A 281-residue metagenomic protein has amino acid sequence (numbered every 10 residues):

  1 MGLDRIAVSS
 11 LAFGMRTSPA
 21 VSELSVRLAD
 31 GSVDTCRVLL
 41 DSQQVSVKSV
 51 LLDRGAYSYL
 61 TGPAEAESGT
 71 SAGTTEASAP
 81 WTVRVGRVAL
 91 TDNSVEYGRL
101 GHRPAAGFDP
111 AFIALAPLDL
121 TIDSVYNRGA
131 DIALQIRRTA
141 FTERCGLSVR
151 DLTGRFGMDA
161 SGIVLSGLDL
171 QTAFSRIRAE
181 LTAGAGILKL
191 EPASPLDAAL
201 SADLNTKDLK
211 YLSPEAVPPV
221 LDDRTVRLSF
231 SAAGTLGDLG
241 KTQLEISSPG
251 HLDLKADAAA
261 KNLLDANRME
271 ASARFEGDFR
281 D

Functional and structural regions predicted by a protein language model:
M1, V21, V26, A105-A160 (+2 more regions): Beta-propeller and related beta-repeat scaffolds in trafficking/envelope systems
M1-A130, T172, L181-I187, P195-D197 (+1 more regions): Secondary-structure transition motifs
D30-T35, D119, T153, R178-E180 (+3 more regions): Membrane-embedded beta-strand positions in outer-membrane beta-barrel channels/transporters
D34, D123, G157, Q171 (+5 more regions): Transmembrane beta-barrel domains of outer membrane proteins
V45, Y57, V95, I163-V164 (+2 more regions): Hydrophobic residues embedded in beta-strands of well-ordered beta-sheets
R54-A56, S94, R138-A140, T172 (+5 more regions): Transmembrane beta-strands of outer-membrane beta-barrel pores
Q135-T139, G162-L170, D238-I246: Transmembrane beta-strand segments that form the barrel wall of outer-membrane beta-barrel proteins
T142-V149, Q171-R178, S247-K255: Solvent-exposed loop/turn segments connecting transmembrane beta-strands in outer-membrane beta-barrel proteins
